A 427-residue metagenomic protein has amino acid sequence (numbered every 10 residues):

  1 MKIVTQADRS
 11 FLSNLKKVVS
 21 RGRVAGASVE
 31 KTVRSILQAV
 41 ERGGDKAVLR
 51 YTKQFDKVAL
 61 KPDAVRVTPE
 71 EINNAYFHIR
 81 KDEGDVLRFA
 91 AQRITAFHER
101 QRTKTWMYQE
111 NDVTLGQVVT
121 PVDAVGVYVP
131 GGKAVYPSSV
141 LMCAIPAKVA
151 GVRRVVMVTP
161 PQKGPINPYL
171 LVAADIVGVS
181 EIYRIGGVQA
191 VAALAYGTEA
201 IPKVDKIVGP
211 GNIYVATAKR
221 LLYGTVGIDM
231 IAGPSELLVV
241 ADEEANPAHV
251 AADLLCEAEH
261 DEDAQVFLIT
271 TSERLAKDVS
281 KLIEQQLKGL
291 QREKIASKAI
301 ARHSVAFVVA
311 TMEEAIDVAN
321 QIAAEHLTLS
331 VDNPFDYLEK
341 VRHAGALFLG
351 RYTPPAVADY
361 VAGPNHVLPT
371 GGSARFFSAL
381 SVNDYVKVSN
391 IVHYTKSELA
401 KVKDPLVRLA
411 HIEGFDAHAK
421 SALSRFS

Functional and structural regions predicted by a protein language model:
M1-D123: N-terminal Rossmann-like NAD(P)+-binding subdomain of aldehyde/semialdehyde dehydrogenases
K2-D8, E181-G186, A306-T311: Short acidic-hydrophobic, aromatic-tinged amphipathic segments that line or gate anion-handling sites
Y108-V172: Conserved small-residue-rich beta-alpha loop and adjacent elements that most often cradle the phosphate/pyrophosphate
R153-Q162, V266-E273, V279, G350: Short internal beta-strands
G178-C256, H260-Q265: Conserved NAD(P)+-binding/catalytic subdomain of aldehyde/semialdehyde dehydrogenases
M230-R302, A306: A conserved active-site cap/scaffold subdomain adjacent to cofactor or substrate pockets
N320-S427: C-terminal core of ALDH-fold dehydrogenases
